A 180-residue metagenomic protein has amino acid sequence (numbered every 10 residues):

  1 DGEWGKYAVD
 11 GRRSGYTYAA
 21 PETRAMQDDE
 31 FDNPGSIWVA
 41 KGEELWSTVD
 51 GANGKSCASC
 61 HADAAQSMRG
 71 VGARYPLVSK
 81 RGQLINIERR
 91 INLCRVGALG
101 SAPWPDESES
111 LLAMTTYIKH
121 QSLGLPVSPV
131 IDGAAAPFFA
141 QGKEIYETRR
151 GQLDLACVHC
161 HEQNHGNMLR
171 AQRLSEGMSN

Functional and structural regions predicted by a protein language model:
D1-W38, Q66, P76-K143: Post-cleavage N-terminal segment of exported redox proteins
M26-C57: N-terminal, post-signal-peptide region of Sec/Tat-exported proteins
E43, S47-T48, A58, E88-A98 (+3 more regions): A structural feature that tracks compact, well-ordered secondary-structure segments with a strong bias toward
V49-D50, R149-G151: Short coil/turn linking the two alpha-helices of tandem helical-hairpin repeats
G54-A65, M114, G142, Q152-H165: The canonical Cys-X-X-Cys-His
C60, N167-N180: Structured core of small recognition/catalytic domains
M68-Y75, L169-S175: Short cysteine/histidine-rich zinc-coordinating motifs and their immediately flanking basic loops
